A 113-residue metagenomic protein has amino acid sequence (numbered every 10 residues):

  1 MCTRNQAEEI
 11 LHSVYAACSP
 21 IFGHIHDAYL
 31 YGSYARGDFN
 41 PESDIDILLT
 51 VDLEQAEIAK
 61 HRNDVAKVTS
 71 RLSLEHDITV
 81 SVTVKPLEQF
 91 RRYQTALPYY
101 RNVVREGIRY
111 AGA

Functional and structural regions predicted by a protein language model:
M1-D27, R36-P41, D52-A113: Catalytic core of pol beta-like nucleotidyltransferases
S33: Recognition helix of helix-turn-helix/homeodomain-like DNA-binding domains that insert into the DNA major groove
I45-T50: Short beta-strand->loop micro-motif that forms the acidic, two-metal-ion catalytic signature in nucleotide-processing
